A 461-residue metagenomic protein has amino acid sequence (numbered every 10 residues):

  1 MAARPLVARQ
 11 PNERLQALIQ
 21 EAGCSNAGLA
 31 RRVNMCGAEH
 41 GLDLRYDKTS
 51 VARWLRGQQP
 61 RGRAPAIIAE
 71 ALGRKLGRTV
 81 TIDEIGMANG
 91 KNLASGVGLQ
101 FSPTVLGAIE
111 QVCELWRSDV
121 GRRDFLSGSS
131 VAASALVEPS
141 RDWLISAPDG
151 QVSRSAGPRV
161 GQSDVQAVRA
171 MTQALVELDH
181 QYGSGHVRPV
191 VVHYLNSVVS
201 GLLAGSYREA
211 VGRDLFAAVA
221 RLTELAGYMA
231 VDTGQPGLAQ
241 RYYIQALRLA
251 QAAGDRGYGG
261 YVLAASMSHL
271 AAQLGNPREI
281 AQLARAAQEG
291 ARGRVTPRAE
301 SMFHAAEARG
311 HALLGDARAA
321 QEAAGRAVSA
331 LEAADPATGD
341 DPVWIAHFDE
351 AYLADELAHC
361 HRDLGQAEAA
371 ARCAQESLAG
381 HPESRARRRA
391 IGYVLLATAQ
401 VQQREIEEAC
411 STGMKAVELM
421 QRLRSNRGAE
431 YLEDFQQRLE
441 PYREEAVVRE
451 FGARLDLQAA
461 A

Functional and structural regions predicted by a protein language model:
M1-R32, D43-P148, F451-A459: Short amphipathic recognition helices of helix-turn-helix/homeodomain-type DNA-binding modules
A2-L6, V152-A461: Conserved binding/catalytic microenvironments
G28-G37, V199, V328: Short, well-ordered amphipathic alpha-helices
M35-E39, G57, R74, A286 (+2 more regions): A short linear boundary/processing microfeature
C36-L44, K48, D335-I345: Short, flexible, glycine-rich and Lys/Arg-enriched loop motifs at helix boundaries that contact anionic partners
H40, Q58, K75, T79 (+3 more regions): Amphipathic alpha-helical interaction segments
